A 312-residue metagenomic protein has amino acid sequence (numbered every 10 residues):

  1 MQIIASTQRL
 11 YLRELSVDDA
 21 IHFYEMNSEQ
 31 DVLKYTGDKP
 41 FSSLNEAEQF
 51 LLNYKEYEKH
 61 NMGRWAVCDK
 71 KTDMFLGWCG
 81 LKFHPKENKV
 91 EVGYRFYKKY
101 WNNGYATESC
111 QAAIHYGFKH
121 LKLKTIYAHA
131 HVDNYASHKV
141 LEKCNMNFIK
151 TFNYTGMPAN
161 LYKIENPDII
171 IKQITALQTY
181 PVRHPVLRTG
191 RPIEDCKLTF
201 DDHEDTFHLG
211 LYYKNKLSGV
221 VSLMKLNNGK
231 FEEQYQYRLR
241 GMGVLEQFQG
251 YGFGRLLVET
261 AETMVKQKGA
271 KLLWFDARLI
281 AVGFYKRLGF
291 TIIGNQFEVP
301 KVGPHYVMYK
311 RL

Functional and structural regions predicted by a protein language model:
M1-K34, L52, A66-I169: Acyl-donor (CoA/ACP) binding surface of acyl/acetyltransferases
L33-F41: A short gly/proline-enriched turn/hairpin at secondary-structure junctions
S43-E91, E165-P167, A176-P181, P185-Y235 (+1 more regions): Acetyl-CoA-dependent GNAT
N102-T107, G250-A261: Glycine-rich acyl-CoA binding loop
H120-H129, V258, V265-R278: Conserved GNAT acetyl-CoA-binding A-motif
H129, N145-L161, W274-D276, T291-V307: Conserved catalytic-core motifs of GNAT/GCN5-like acyltransferases
L141, R183, Y285, F290: Conserved active-site tyrosine of GNAT-family acetyltransferases
